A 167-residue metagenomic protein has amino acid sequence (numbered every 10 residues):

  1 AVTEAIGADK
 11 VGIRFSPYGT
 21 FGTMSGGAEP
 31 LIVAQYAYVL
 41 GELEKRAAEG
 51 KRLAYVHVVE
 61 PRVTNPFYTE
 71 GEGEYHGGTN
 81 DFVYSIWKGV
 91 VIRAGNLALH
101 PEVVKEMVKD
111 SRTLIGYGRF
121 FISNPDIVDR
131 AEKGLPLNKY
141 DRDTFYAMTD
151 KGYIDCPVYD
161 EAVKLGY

Functional and structural regions predicted by a protein language model:
A1-Y167: Flavin-dependent oxidoreductase catalytic cores
